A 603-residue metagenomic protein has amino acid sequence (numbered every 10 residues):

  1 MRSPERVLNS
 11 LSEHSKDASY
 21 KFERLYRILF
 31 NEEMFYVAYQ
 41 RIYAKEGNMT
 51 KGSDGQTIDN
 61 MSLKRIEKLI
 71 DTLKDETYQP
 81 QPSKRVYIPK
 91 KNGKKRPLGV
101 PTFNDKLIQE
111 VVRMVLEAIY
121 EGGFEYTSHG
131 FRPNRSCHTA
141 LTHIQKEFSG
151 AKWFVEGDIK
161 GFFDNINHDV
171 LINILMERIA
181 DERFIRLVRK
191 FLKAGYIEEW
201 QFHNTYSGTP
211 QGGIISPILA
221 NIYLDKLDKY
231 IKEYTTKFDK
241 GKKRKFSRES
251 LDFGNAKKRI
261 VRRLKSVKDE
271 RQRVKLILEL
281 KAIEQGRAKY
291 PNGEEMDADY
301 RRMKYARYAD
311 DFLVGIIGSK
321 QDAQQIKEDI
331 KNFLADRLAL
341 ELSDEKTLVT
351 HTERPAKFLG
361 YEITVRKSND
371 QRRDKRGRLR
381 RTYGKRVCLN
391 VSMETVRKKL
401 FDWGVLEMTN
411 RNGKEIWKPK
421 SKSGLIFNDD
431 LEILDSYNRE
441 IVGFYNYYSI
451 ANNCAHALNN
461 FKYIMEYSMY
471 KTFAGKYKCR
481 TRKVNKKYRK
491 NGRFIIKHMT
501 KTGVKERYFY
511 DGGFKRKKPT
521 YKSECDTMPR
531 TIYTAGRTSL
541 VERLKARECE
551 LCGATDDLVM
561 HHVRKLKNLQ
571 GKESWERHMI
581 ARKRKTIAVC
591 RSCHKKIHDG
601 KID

Functional and structural regions predicted by a protein language model:
M1-D603: Non-catalytic terminal/accessory segments
